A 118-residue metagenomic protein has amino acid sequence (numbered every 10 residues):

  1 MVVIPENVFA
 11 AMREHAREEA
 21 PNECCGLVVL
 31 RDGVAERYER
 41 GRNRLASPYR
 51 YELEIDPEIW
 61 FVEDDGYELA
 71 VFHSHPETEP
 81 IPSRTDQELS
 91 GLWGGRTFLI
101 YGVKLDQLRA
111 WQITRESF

Functional and structural regions predicted by a protein language model:
M1-E68, E77-F118: Conserved beta-strand-loop surface patch within small alpha/beta domains used for substrate/adaptor or ligand engagement
